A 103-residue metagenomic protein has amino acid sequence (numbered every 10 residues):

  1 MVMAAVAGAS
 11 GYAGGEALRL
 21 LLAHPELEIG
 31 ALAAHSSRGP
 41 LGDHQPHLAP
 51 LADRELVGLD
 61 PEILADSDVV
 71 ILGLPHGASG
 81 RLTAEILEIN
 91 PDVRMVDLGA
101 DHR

Functional and structural regions predicted by a protein language model:
M1-R103: N-terminal Rossmann-like NAD(P) cofactor-binding subdomain of oxidoreductases, focused on the glycine-rich
